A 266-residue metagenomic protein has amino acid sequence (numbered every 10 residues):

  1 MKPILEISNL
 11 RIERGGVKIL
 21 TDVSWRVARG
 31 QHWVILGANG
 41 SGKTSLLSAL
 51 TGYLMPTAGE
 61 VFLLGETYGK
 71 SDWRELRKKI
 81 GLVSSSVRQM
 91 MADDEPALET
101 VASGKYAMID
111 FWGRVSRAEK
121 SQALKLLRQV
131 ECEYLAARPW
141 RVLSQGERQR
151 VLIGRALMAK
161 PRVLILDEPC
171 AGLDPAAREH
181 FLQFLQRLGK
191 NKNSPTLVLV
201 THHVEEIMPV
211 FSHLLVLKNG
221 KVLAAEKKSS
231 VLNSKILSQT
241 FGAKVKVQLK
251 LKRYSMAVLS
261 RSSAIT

Functional and structural regions predicted by a protein language model:
T51: Helix-to-loop junction immediately C-terminal to a conserved catalytic motif
G59-G69, L76: Conserved ABC transporter NBD signature motif
R117-L135: Conserved ABC ATPase "signature" region
P139-L143, E147: Conserved ABC ATPase signature
K160: Conserved catalytic motifs of ABC-family nucleotide-binding domains
L164-E168: Catalytic Walker B motif of ABC-type/P-loop ATPase nucleotide-binding domains
